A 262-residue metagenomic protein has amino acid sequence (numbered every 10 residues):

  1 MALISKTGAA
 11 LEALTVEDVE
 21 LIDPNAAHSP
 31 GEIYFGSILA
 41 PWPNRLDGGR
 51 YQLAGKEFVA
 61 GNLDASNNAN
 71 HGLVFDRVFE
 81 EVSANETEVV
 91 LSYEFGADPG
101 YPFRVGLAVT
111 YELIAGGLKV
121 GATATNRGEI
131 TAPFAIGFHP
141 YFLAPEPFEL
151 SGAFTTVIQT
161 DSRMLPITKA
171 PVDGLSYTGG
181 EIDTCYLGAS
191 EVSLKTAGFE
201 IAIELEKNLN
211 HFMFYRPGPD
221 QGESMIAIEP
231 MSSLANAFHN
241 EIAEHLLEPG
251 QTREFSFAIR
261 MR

Functional and structural regions predicted by a protein language model:
M1, S5, Y93-F134, F138-P140: Acidic, contiguous internal or C-terminal segments within carbohydrate-active enzymes that form a structured patch used
A2-E57, N62-L63: Acidic-aromatic substrate-binding/catalytic surfaces of carbohydrate-active enzymes
Y51-V59, A122, L246-M261: Short Pro-Gly-centered flexible turn/kink motifs
Q52-K56, E81-V89, E112-G117, A144-E149 (+3 more regions): A short, structured loop/turn motif at beta-sheet edges
F58-V59, T131-P133, P140-N208: Active-site/ligand-binding surface loops and adjacent short beta/alpha elements that line catalytic pockets across
L63-I114: Extended, loop-rich substrate-binding clefts of extracytoplasmic carbohydrate-active enzymes
N68-V82, L175-A243, L247-P249: Acidic/His-leaning functional-site neighborhoods
A97-P99, A153-T168, E229-L247: Surface-exposed, gly/pro-biased binding rims or lids
